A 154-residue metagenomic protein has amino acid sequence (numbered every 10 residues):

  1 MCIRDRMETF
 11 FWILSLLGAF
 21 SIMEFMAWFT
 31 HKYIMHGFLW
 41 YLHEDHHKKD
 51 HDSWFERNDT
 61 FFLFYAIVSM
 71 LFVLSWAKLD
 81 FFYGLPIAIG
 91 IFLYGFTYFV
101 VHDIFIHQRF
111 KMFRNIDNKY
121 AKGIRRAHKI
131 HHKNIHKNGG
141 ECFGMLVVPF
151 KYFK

Functional and structural regions predicted by a protein language model:
M1-I3: Short, small-residue-biased leader/transition segments that mark boundaries at the very start of proteins
M7-F11, G84: Juxtamembrane helix-entry segments on the extracytoplasmic side of multipass membrane proteins
F10-L14, I67: Alpha-helical hydrophobic membrane-insertion segments
I13-L17, I87-A88: Hydrophobic alpha-helical transmembrane segments
M23-K154: Membrane-embedded catalytic scaffold of the fatty acid hydroxylase/desaturase
